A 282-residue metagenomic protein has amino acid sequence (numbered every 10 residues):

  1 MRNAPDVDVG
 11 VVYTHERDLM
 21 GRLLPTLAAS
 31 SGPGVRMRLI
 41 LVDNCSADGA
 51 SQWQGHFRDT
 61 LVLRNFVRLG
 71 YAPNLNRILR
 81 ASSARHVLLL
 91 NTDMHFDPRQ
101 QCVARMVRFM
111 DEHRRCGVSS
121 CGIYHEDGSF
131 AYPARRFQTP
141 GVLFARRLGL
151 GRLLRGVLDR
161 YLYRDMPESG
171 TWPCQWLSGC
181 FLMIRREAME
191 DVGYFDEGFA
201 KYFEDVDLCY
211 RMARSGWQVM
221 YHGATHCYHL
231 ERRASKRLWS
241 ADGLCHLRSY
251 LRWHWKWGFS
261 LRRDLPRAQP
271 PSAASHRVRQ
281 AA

Functional and structural regions predicted by a protein language model:
V7-L19, L23, S30, V42: A conserved hydrophobic helix/loop-capping motif in glycosyltransferases and polysaccharide synthases
P25-V67: Acidic donor-binding segment of Leloir-type glycosyltransferases
N65-S82, P98: Glycine-rich, basic loop-to-helix element that forms the pyrophosphate-binding segment of sugar-nucleotide handling
V87, D93: Short aromatic/hydrophobic "clamp" motif used to bind/position activated sugar donors
D97-P133: Conserved donor NDP-sugar-binding/catalytic core segment of glycosyltransferases
Q138-C174: Short, flexible, basic/aromatic active-site loop/helix in glycosyltransferases
P167, Q175-G193, G198-H226: A short, conserved alpha-helix in the catalytic core of glycosyltransferases
F203, Y210-A282: Active-site-adjacent helix/loop segment of glycosyltransferases that harbors family-specific signature motifs
